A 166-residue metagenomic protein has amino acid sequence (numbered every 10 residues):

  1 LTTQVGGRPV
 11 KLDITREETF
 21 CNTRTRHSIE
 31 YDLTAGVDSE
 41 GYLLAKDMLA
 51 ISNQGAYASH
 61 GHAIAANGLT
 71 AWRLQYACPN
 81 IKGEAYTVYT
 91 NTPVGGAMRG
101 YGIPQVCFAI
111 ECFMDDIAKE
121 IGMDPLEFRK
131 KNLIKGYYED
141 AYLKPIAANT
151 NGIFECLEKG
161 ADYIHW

Functional and structural regions predicted by a protein language model:
L1-W166: Structural alpha/beta core scaffold segments of enzyme domains
